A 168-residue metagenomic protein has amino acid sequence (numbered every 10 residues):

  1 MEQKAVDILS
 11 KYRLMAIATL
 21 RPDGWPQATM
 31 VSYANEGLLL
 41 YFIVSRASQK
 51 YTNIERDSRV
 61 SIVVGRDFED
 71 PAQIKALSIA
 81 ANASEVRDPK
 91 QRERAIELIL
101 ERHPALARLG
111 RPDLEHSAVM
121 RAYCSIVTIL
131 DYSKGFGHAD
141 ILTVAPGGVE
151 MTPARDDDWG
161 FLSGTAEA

Functional and structural regions predicted by a protein language model:
M1-M15: Short, basic/aromatic recognition patches
M1-Q3, S48, E101-L106: Charged, amphipathic alpha-helical segments
L9-S10, E55-R56, L100: Alpha-helix boundary recognition
K11-R13, P26-T29, D113-H116, Y123: Short, basic and Ser/Thr-rich N-terminal targeting/leader segments
R13-R46, T52-I54, V60-R66, Q73-I79: Short beta-strand segments
S48-K50, E69, G135-G137: Short, surface-exposed beta-strand-loop junctions and turns on beta-sheet-rich folds
R66-D67, C124: Short secondary-structure boundary segments
K75-A168: Charged, gly/pro-rich active-site loop segments
